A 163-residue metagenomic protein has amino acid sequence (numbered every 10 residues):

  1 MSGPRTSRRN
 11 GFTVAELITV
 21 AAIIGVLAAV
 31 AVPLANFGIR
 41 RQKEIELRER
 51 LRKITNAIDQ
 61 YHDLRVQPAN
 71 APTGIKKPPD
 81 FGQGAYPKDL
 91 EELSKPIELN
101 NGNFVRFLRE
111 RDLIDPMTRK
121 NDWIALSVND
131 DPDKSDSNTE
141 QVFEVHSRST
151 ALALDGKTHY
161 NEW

Functional and structural regions predicted by a protein language model:
M1-F12: N-terminal leader/signal peptides at the extreme start of proteins
N10, E16-T19: Internal alpha-helical transmembrane segments of multi-pass membrane proteins, especially GPCRs
I18-P33: Alpha-helical hydrophobic helix detector
A35, I39-L47: Juxtamembrane interface helices immediately C-terminal to a transmembrane segment
G38, R50-P68: N-terminal alpha-helical signal peptides/signal-anchor transmembrane segments
Q60-W163: Low-complexity, acidic interaction segments enriched in glycine
